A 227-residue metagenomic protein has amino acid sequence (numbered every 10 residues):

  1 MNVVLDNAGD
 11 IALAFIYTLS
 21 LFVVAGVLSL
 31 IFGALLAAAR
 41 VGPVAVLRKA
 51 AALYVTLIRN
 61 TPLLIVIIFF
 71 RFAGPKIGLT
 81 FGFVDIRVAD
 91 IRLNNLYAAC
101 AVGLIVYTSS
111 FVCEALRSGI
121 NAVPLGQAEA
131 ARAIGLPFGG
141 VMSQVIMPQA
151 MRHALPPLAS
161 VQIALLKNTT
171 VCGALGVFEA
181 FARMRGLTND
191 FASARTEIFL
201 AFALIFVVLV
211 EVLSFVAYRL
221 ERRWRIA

Functional and structural regions predicted by a protein language model:
M1-A227: Transmembrane alpha-helices and adjacent helix-loop boundaries
